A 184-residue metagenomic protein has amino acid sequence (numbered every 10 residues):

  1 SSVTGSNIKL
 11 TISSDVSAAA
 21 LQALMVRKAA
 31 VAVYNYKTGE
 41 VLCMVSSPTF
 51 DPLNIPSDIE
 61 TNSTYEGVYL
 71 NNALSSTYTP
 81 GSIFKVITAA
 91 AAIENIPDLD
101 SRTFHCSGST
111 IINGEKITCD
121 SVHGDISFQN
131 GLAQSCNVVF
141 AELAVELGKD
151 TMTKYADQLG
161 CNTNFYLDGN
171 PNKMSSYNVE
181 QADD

Functional and structural regions predicted by a protein language model:
S1-A30, K37: Conserved, well-ordered alpha-helix/loop/beta-strand core segments that scaffold catalytic motifs
K37-S82, I87-D184: Beta-lactam-recognizing serine transpeptidase/beta-lactamase-like catalytic domain environment
